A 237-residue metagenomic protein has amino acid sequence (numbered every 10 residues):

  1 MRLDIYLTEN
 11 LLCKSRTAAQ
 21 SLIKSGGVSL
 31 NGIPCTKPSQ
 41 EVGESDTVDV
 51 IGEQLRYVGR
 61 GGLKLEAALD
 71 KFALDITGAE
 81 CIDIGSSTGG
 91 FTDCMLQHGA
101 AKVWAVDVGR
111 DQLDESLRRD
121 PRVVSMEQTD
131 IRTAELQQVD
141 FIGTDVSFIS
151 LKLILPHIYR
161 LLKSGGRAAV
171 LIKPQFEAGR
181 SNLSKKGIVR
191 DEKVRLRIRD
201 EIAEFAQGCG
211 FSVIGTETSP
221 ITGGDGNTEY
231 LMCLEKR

Functional and structural regions predicted by a protein language model:
M1-D46: A basic, amphipathic helix-loop patch mediating RNA/tRNA/ribosome contacts
R60-A79: Conserved alpha-helix/loop element of class I SAM-dependent methyltransferases that forms part of the SAM/SAH-binding
T77-S87: Conserved class I S-adenosyl-L-methionine
T88-G99: Conserved SAM-binding loop of SAM-dependent methyltransferases across substrates and taxa, primarily the Class I
W104-L153: S-adenosyl-L-methionine
K152-A169: A short glycine-rich, Lys/Arg-flanked "PGG" loop and its adjoining helix->strand segment in the class I
P174-D191: Short, glycine-/aromatic-enriched active-site segment of Class I SAM-dependent methyltransferases
I221-R237: Core SAM-dependent methyltransferase catalytic element
